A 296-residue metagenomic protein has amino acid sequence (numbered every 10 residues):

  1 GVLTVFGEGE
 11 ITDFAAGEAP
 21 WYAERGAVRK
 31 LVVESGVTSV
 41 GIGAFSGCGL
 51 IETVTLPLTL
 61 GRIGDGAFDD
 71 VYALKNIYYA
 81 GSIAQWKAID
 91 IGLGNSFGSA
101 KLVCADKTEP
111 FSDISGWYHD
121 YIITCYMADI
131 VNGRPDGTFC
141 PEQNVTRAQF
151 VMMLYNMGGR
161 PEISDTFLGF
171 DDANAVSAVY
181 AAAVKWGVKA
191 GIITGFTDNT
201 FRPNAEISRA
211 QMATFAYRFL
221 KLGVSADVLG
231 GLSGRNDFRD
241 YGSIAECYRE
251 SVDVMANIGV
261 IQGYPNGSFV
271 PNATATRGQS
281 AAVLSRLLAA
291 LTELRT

Functional and structural regions predicted by a protein language model:
V2-G9, G26-S39, G49-R62, Y72-A88 (+1 more regions): Structural signature of tandem-repeat unit edges
T12-E24, Q85-F97: Acidic/polar low-complexity surface segments
G17, G41-G47, R62-Y72, A205-E206 (+1 more regions): Repeated polar recognition positions within modular binding domains
W21, G41-A44, G64-A67, N156 (+2 more regions): Consensus positions within tandem repeat domains that build extended binding/scaffold surfaces
V32, L93, F97-D106: Extracellular, surface-exposed repeat architectures
D106-W117, N132-A182, A190-A210, R218-Y248 (+2 more regions): Feature responds to low-complexity, polar/acidic, surface-exposed segments characteristic of secreted/exported proteins
I123-V131: Mature N-terminal segment immediately following signal peptide/propeptide cleavage in secreted/periplasmic
